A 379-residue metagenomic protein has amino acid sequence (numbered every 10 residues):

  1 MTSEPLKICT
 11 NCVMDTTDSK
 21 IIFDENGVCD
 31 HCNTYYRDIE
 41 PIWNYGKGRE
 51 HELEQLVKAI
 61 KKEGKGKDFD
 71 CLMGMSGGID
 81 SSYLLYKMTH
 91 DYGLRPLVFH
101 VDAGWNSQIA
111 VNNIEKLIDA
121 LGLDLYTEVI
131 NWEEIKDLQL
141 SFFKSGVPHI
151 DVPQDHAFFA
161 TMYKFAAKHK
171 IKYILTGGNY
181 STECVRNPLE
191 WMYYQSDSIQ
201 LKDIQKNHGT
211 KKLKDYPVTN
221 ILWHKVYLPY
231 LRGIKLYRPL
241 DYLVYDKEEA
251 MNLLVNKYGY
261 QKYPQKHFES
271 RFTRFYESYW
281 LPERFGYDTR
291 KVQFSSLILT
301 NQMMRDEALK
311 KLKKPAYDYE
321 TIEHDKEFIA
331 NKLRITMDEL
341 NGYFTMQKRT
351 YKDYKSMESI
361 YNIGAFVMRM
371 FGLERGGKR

Functional and structural regions predicted by a protein language model:
M1-C71, K87-R379: Nucleotide-activated chemistry modules centered on ATP-dependent adenylation/adenylyltransferase
C71-D80: Short, glycine-rich nucleotide/cofactor-binding loops
Y83-L84: Hydrophobic positions on the alpha1 helix immediately C-terminal to the Walker A/P-loop
